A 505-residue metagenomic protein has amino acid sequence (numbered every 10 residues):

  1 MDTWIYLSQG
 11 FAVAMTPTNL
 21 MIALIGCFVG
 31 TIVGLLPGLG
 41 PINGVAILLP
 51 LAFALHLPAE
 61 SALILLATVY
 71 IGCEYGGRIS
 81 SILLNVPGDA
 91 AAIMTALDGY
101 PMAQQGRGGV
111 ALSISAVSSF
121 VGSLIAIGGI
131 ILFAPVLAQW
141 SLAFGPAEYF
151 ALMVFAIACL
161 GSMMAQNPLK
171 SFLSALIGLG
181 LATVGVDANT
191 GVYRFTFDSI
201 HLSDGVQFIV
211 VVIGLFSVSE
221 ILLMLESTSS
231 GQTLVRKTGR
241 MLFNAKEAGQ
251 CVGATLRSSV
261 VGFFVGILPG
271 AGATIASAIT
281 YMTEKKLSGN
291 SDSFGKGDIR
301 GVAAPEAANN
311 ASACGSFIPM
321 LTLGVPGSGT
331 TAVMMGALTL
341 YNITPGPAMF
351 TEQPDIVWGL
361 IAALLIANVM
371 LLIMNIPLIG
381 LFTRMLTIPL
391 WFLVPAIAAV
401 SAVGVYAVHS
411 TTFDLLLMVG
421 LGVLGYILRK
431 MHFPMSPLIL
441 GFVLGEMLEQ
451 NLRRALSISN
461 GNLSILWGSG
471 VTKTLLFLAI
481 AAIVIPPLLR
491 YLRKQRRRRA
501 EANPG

Functional and structural regions predicted by a protein language model:
M1-E60, P135, Q139, Y193-D298 (+5 more regions): Helix-loop-helix hairpins and the membrane-proximal interhelical loops of multi-pass alpha-helical transport proteins
A12-L24, L55-L63, A67, G106-V110 (+10 more regions): Membrane-interfacial loop-to-helix junctions in multi-pass transporters
C27-P41, G72-N85, L160-A165, V260-P269 (+3 more regions): Transmembrane alpha-helix interface/packing and boundary motifs in multi-pass membrane proteins, characterized by
V33-N43, I82-I93, I125-G129, V265-I275 (+4 more regions): Short helix-coil transition sites and intra-membrane helix breaks within transmembrane domains of multi-pass
P41-L51, L66, S81-P101, L132 (+6 more regions): Re-entrant/interfacial helical elements at transmembrane boundaries that shape and gate the permeation pathway
A59-I64, P101-S118, G289-V302, G329-A332 (+1 more regions): Membrane-interface alpha-helices at helix entry/exit sites of multi-pass transporters
I71-G76, V117-G129, L137, L181 (+3 more regions): Membrane-embedded alpha-helical segments of transport systems, primarily multispan ion/solute transporters
S113-S230, L340-K494: Membrane-embedded alpha-helical modules
